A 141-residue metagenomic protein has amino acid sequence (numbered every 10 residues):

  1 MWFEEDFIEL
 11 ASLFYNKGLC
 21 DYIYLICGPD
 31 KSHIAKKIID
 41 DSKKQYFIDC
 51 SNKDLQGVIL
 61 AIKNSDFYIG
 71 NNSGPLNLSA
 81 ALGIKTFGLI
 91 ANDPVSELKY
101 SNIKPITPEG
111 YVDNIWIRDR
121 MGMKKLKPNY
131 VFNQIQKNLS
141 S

Functional and structural regions predicted by a protein language model:
M1-F3, R118-D119: Short, solvent-exposed loop/turn segments at secondary-structure boundaries
E4-A91: Donor-binding and catalytic core of enzymes assembling or modifying cell-surface/extracellular glycoconjugates
N77-S141: Nucleotide-sugar donor-binding patch of glycosyltransferase catalytic domains
